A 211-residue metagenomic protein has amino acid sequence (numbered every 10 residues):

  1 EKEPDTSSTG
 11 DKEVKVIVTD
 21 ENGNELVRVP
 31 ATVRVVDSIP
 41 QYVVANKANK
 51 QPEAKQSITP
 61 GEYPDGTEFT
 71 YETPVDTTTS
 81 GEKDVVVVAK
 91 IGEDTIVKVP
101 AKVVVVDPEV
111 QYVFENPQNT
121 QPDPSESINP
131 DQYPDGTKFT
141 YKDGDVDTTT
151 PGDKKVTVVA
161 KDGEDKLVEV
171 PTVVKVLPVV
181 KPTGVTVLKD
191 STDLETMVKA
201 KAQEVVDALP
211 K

Functional and structural regions predicted by a protein language model:
E1-E25, Y63-T95, Y133-V168, T172-V174 (+1 more regions): Serine/threonine-rich, repeat-prone extracellular segments and beta-strand-based repeat modules of secreted/surface
P30-T67, K102-T137, K175-K211: Solvent-exposed, low-complexity, repeat-rich "mucin-like" stalks and linkers
